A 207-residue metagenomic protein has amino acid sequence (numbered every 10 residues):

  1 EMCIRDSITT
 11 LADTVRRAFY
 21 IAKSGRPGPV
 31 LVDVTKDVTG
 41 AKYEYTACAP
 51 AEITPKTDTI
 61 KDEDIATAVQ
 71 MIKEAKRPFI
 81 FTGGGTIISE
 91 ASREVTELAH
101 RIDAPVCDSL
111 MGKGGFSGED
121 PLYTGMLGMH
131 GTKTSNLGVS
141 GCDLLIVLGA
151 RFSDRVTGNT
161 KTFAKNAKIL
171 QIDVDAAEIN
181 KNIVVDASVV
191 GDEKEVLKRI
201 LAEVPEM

Functional and structural regions predicted by a protein language model:
M2-I4: Short, small-residue-biased leader/transition segments that mark boundaries at the very start of proteins
D6, Y45-A47, Q70, A75 (+1 more regions): Phosphate/pyrophosphate-binding active-site segments
I21-E74: Conformationally flexible catalytic loops at phosphate/diphosphate-handling active centers
L31-D33, D103-L110, L170-D173: Short internal beta-strands
V34-G40, G84-T86, A176: Glycine-rich beta-alpha junction loops
A41-A47, E90-E94, S117-L122, V156-T160 (+2 more regions): Short acidic, glycine/serine/threonine-rich loops at helix termini
I60, V69-L145: Anionic-ligand anchoring segments at beta-strand to alpha-helix junctions in alpha/beta enzyme folds, i.e., glycine
G128-I179, A187: Phosphate/diphosphate-binding loops
